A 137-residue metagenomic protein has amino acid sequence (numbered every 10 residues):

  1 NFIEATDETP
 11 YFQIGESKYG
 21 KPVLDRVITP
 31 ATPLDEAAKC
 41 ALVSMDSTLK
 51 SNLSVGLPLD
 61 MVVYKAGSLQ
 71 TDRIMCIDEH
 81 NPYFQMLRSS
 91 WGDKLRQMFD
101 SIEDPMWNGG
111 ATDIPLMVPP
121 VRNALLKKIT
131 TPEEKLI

Functional and structural regions predicted by a protein language model:
N1-I137: N-terminal nucleophile
